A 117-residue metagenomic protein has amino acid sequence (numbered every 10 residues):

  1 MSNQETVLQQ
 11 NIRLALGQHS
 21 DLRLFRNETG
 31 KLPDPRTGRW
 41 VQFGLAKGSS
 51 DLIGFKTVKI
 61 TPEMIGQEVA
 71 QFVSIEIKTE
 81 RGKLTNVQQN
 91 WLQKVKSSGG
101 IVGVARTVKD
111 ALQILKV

Functional and structural regions predicted by a protein language model:
M1-V117: Catalytic phosphate/metal-binding cores of nucleic-acid and nucleotide-processing enzymes, i.e., regions that mediate
